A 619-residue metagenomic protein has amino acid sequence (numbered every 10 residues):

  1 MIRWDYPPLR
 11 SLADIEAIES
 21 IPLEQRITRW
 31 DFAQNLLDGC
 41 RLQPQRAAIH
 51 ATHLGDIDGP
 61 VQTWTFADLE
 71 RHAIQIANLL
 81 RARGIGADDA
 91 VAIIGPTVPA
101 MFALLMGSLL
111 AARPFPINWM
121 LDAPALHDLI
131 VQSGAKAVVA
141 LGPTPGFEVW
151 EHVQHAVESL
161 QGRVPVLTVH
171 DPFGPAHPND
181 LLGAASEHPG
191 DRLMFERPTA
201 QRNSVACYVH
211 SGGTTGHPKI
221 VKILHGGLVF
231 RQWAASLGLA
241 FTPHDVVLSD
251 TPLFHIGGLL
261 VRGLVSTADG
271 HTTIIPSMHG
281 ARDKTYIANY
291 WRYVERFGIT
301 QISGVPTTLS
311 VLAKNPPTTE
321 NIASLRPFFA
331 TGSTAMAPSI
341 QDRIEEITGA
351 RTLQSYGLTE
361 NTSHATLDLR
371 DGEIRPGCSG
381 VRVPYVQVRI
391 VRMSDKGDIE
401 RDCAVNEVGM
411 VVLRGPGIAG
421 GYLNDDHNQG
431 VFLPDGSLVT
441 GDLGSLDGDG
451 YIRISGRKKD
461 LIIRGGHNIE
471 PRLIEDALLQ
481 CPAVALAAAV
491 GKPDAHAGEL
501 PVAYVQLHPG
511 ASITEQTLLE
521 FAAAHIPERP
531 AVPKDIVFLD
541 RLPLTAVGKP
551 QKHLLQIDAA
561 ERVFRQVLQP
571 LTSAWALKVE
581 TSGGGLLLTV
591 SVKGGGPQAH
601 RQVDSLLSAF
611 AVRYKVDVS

Functional and structural regions predicted by a protein language model:
M1-I2, A82, R113-G183, R613-V618: Structural core segment of the AMP-binding/adenylate-forming
T28, Q45-V98, F102, D122-H127 (+3 more regions): Conserved AMP-binding/adenylate-forming core of the ANL superfamily
P44-A47, F173-A176, S186-H210, H217 (+1 more regions): Conserved pre-ATP/AMP-binding loop-to-beta segment of ANL
T63-A67, A206-F230: Conserved AMP-binding A3 loop
L121-V131, V138-L141, I302, G415 (+5 more regions): AMP-binding/adenylate-forming catalytic core of the ANL superfamily
A140-H152, P276-G280, Y290, F297-D342 (+2 more regions): Adenylate-forming
V229-V246, F254-T300, L309, K314: Conserved AMP-binding/adenylation subdomain of ANL enzymes
P276, F329-S355, T359-I452, K458-L461 (+2 more regions): Conserved AMP-binding/adenylate-forming
